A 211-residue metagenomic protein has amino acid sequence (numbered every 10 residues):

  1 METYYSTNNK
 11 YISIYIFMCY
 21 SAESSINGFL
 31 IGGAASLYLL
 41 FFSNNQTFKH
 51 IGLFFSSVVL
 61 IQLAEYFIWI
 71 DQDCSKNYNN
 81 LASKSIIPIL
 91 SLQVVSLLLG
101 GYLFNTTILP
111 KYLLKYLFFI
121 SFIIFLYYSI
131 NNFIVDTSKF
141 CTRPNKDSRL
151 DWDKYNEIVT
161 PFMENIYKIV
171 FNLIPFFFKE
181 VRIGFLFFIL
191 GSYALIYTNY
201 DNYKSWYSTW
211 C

Functional and structural regions predicted by a protein language model:
E2, N8-Y15: Compositionally biased low-complexity segments enriched in histidine and/or tyrosine
I16-A34: Hydrophobic transmembrane alpha-helical segments in integral membrane proteins
E23-N27, A82-I89, E157-V170: Membrane-interface loop-to-helix entry segments
S36-L39, L60, A64-N77, I86-F119 (+1 more regions): Internal transmembrane alpha-helix with an interfacial aromatic "cap," most often the third helix
N45-F55, P110-Y116, V181-F187, S205-C211: Membrane-interfacial loop-to-transmembrane alpha-helix junctions, especially the N-terminal start
S57-A64, F122-I130, L190-Y203: Aromatic-anchored segments of alpha-helical transmembrane domains
L99-F178: Membrane-proximal helix-loop-helix units in multi-pass membrane proteins
Y167-C211: Extended, basic/helix-rich recognition subdomains
